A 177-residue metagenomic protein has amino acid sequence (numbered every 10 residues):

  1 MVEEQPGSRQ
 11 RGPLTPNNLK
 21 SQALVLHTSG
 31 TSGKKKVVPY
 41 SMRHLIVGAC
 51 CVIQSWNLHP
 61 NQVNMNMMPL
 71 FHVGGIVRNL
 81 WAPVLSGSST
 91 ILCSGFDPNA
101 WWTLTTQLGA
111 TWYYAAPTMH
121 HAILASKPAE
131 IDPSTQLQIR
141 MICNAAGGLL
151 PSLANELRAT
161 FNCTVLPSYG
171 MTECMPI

Functional and structural regions predicted by a protein language model:
M1, K36-P39, N66, S88-G95 (+1 more regions): Short beta-strand->loop structural element characteristic of the AMP-binding/adenylate-forming
M1-L19, S126-A129, I142: ANL superfamily adenylate-forming
L14, P98-W102, I131: Short hydrophobic/charged patches on amphipathic alpha-helices used for structural packing and interfaces
T15-P16, A23-V47: Conserved AMP-binding A3 loop
Q22, H27-T31, N64, L70 (+5 more regions): Conserved S/T- and glycine-rich ATP-binding loop of Class I adenylate-forming
I46-V63, F71-W112, A122, S126: Conserved AMP-binding/adenylation subdomain of ANL enzymes
W56, A110-A115, L124, P128-I177: Gly/Ser/Thr-rich phosphate-binding loop
D97, T118-H120, L149: Alpha-helix capping/helix-boundary segments
